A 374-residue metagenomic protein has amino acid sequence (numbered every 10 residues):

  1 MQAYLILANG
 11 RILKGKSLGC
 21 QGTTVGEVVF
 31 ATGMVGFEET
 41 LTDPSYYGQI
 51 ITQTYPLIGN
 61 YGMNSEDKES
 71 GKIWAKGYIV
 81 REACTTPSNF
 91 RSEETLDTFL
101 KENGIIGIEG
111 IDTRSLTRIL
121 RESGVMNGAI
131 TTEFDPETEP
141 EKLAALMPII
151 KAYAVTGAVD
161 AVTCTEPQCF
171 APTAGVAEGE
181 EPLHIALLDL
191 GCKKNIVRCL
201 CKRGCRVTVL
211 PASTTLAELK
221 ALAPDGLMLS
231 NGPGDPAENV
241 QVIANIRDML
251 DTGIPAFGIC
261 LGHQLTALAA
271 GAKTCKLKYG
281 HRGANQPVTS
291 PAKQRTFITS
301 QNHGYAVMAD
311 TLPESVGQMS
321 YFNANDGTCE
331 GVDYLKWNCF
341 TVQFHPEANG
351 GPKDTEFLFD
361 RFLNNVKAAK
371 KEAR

Functional and structural regions predicted by a protein language model:
M1-A217, A221-L222, P236, N349 (+1 more regions): RNA-binding accessory domains that recognize and position tRNA/RNA substrates
I106, H184, P255-F257, K273 (+1 more regions): Proline-centered loop/turn at the N-terminus of a beta-strand
G179-I185, K293-T296, Y334-C339: Beta-strand-turn-beta hairpins that frame and shape the catalytic cleft of phosphate-ester-processing enzymes
H184-D189, T299-S300, F340-F344: Active-site-proximal beta-strand elements of phosphoester/diester hydrolases
A221, D225-G226, S230-Q301, A306 (+1 more regions): Cysteine-nucleophile active-site neighborhood
R295-K336, R374: Catalytic beta-strand/loop cores that center a nucleophilic Ser/Cys/Thr and support acyl-enzyme chemistry
G331-A373: A glycine-centered loop/beta-turn motif at secondary-structure junctions
